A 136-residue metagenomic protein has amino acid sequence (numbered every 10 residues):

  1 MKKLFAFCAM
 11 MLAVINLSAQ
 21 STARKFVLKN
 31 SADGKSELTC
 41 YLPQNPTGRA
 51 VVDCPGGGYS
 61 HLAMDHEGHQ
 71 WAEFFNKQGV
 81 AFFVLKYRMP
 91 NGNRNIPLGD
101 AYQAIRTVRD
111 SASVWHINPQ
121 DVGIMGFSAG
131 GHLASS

Functional and structural regions predicted by a protein language model:
M1-A23: Bacterial Sec-dependent N-terminal signal peptides
Q20-R49, R94, L98: N-terminal cap/lid segment of alpha/beta-hydrolase-fold proteins
G48-G57: Short beta-strand element of the alpha/beta-hydrolase
G57, A81, K86-P90: Short beta-to-alpha linker loops that shape the active-site pocket of alpha/beta-hydrolase fold enzymes
M64-F83: Short amphipathic alpha-helix adjacent to the substrate-entry channel of hydrolases
N93-V114, S136: Alpha/beta-hydrolase active-site loop
T107-S128: Gly/Ser-rich "nucleophile elbow"/oxyanion-hole loop immediately N-terminal to the catalytic nucleophile in hydrolases
G126-S136: Glycine-rich nucleophile elbow surrounding the catalytic serine of serine-hydrolase chemistry
